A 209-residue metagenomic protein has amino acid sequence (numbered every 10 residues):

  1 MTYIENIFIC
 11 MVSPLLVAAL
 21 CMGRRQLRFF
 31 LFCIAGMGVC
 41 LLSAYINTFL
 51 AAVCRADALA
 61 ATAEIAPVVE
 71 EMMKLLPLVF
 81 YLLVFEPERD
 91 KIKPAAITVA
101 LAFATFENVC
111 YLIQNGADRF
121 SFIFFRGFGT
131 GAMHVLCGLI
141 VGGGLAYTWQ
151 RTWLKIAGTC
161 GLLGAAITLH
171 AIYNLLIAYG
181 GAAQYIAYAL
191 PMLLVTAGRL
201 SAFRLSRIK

Functional and structural regions predicted by a protein language model:
M1-K209: Hydrophobic alpha-helical segments at protein termini of multi-pass membrane proteins
